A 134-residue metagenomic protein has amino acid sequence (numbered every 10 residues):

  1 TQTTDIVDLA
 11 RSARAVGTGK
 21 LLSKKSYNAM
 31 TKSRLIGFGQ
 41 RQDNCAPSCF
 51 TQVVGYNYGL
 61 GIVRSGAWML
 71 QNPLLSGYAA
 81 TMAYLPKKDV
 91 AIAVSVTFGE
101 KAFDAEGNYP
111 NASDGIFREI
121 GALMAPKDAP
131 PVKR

Functional and structural regions predicted by a protein language model:
T1-R134: Catalytic loop of the DD-peptidase/beta-lactamase superfamily, centered on the K-T-G motif and neighboring
